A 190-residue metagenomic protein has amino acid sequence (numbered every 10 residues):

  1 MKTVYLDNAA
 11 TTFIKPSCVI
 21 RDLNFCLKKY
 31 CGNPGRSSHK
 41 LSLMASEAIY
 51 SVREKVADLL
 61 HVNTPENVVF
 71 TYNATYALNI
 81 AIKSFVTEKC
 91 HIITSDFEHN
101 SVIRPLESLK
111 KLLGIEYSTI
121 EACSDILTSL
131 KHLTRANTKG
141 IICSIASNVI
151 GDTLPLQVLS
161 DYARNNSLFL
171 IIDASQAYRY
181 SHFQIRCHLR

Functional and structural regions predicted by a protein language model:
M1-R190: Pyridoxal 5′-phosphate
